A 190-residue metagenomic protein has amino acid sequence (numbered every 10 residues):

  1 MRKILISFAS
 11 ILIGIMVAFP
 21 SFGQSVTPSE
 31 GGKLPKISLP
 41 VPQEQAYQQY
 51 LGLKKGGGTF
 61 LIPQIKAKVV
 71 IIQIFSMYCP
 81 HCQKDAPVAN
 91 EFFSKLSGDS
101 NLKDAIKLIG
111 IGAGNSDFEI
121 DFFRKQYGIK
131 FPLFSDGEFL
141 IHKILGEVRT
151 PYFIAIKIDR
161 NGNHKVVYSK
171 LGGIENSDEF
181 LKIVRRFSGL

Functional and structural regions predicted by a protein language model:
M1-I4: Positively charged n-region of N-terminal signal peptides that target proteins for export
F8-A18: Bacterial N-terminal signal peptides
A18-S25: Boundary at the C-terminal end of the N-terminal hydrophobic targeting segment
L39-V70: A short beta-strand-turn-helix
K68-V70, F75-Y78, R149: Short pre-active-site segment immediately N-terminal to redox-active cysteine/selenocysteine motifs in thiol-based
I74-E91: Conserved redox-active cysteine motifs that mediate thiol-disulfide chemistry, especially di-cysteine Cys-X(1-2)-Cys
G98-D136: Conserved segment of the thioredoxin-like fold in thiol-based oxidoreductases
Y127-I129, G137-R186: Thiol/disulfide oxidoreductase modules built on the thioredoxin-like
